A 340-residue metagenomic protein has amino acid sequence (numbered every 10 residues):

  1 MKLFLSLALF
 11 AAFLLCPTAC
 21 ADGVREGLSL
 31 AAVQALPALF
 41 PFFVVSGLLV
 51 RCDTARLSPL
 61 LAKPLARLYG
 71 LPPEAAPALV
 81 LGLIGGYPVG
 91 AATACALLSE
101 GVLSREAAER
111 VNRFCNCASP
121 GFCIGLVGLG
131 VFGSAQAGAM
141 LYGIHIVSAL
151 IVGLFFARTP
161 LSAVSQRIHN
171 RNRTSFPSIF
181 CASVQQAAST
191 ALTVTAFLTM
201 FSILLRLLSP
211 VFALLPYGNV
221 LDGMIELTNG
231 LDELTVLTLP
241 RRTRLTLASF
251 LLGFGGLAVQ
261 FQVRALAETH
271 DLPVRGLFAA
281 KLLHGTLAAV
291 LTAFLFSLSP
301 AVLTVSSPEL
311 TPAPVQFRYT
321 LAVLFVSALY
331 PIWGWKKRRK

Functional and structural regions predicted by a protein language model:
S6-P17, V24-L36, F40-V44, L48 (+3 more regions): Selected transmembrane alpha-helices and immediately adjacent juxtamembrane segments of polytopic inner-membrane
F10, G47, A107-C115, P216-Y217: Short, amphipathic, aromatic/basic-enriched membrane-interface segments that mark the entry/exit of transmembrane
L14-R25, R51-A55, G125-L126, A135 (+5 more regions): Transmembrane helix-loop junctions in multi-pass membrane proteins
V33, P37-L97: Membrane helical hairpin/interfacial module
T54, F180, V184-L252, G256: Transmembrane helical segments that form the transport core of multi-pass membrane transport proteins
L68-F132, L221-L237, R244-A267, A279: Alpha-helical membrane segments and immediately flanking helix-loop junctions that form or couple to the substrate/ion
C95, N112-N116, P120-R171, S202 (+4 more regions): Alpha-helical transmembrane segments of multi-pass small-molecule/ion transporters
G101-R110, G121-F122, L150, R244-K336: C-terminal transmembrane helix pair
